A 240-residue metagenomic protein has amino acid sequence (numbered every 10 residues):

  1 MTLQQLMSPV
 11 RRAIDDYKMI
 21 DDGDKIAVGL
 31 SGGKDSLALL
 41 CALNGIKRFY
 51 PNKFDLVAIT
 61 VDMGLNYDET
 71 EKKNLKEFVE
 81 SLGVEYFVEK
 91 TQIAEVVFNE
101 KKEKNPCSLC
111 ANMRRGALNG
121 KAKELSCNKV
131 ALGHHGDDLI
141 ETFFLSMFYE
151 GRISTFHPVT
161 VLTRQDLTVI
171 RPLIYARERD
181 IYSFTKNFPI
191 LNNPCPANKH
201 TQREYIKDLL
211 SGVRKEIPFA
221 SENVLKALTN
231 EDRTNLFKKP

Functional and structural regions predicted by a protein language model:
M1-E141, Y149, R179, F184-N187: ATP-dependent adenylation/nucleotidyltransferase module used to activate substrates
M7, R11, R203, K207-S211 (+2 more regions): Generic detector of well-ordered alpha-helical segments enriched in charged/polar residues, highlighting helical
Y17, I46, Y50, V213-E216 (+2 more regions): Solvent-exposed amphipathic alpha-helical surface segments
M63-L65, I93-E95, T160-T163, A176 (+2 more regions): Residue-level detector of flexible, active-site-proximal loop/helix-junction positions within diverse enzyme catalytic
E95, L132, P194-N198, A220: Short, surface-exposed helix-loop/turn micro-motifs enriched in polar/charged residues
A111-K123, V159-Q165, L210, R214-N230: Short, basic, helix/turn surface patches
K129, D137-K215: Catalytic subdomain that performs nucleotidyl-dependent activation
H200, E204, F219-P240: A short, charged, Gly/Pro-tolerant segment at domain boundaries
